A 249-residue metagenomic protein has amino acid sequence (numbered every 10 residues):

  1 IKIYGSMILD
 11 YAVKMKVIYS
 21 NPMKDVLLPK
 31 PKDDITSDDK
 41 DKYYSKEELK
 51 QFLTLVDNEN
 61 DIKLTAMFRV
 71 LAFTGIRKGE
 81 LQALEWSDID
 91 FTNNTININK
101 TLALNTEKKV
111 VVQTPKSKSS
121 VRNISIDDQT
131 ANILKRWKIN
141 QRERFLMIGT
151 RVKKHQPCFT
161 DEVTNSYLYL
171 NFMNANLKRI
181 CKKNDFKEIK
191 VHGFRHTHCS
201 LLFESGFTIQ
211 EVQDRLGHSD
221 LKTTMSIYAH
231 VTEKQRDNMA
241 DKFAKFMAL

Functional and structural regions predicted by a protein language model:
I1-I3, K14, I18, M23-L84 (+5 more regions): Basic, Lys/Arg- and aromatic-enriched nucleic-acid-binding interface segment
S6-L9, V13, T232, R236: C-terminal flanking helix
K14, R69, F73-E80, N171-K183 (+2 more regions): C-terminal catalytic core of tyrosine-transesterase DNA break-rejoin enzymes
I35, L102-L104, L216-D241: Catalytic-site neighborhood detector that most strongly recognizes the C-terminal catalytic loop/helix of tyrosine
T36-D41, D57-E59, V111-V121, T160-Y169 (+2 more regions): Short, contiguous acidic/charged loop-to-helix segments that flank catalytic cores in large enzymes
S45-K50, D127-F186: Active-site/catalytic core of tyrosine-dependent DNA strand-transfer enzymes
N93, T106-V121, S125-N132, R136 (+4 more regions): C-terminal secondary-structure termini that scaffold catalytic or DNA-interacting sites
